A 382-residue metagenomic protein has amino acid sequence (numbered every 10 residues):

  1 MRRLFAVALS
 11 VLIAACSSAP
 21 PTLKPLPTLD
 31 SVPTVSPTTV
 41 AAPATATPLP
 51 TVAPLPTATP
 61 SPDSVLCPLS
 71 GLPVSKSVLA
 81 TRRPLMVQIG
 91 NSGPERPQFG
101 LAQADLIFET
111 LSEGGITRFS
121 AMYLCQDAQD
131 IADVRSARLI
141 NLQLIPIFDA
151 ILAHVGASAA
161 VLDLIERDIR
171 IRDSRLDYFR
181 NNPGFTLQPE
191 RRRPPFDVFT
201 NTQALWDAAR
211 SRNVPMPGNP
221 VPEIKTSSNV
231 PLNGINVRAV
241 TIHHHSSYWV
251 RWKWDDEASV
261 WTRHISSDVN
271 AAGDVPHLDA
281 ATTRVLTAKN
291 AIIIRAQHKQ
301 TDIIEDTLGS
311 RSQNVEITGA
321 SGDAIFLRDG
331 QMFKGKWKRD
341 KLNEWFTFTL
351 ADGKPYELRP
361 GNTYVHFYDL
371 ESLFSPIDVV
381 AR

Functional and structural regions predicted by a protein language model:
M1-L4: Positively charged n-region of N-terminal signal peptides that target proteins for export
A8: Flanking scaffold residues of small Cys/His-coordinated metal-binding clusters
V11-A14: Hydrophobic core
C16-C67, L72: Ser/Thr-rich, Proline-interspersed low-complexity disordered segments
S61-L106, E113-R382: A surface/extracellular/periplasmic glyco- and lipid-processing/surface-interacting theme
